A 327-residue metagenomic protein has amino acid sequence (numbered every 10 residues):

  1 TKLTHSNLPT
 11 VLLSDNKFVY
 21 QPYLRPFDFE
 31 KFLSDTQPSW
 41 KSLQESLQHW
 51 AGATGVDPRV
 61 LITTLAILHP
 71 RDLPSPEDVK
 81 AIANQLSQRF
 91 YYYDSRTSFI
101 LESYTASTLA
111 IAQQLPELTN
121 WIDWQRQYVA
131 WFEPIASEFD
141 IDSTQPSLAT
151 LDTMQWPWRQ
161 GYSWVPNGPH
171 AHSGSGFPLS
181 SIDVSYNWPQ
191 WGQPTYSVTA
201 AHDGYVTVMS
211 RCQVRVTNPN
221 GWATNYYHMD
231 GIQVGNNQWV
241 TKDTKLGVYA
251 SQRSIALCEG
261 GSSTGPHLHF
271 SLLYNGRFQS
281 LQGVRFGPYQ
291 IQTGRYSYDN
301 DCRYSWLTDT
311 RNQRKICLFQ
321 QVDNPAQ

Functional and structural regions predicted by a protein language model:
T1-S46, L118-F139: N-terminal export signals and maturation junctions of secreted/periplasmic proteins
T4, P38, S75-V165, Y304-Q327: Non-catalytic cell-wall polysaccharide-engagement segments
F29-S39, S46-G52, P70-P74, Q193 (+1 more regions): Second-shell loop/turn segments in exported
Q48, G55-D72, I82: Short, functionally critical alpha-helical segments immediately adjacent to catalytic or ligand/cofactor-binding
A149-M154, W158, Q190-P194, T241 (+1 more regions): Acidic, glycine-rich catalytic/binding loops that coordinate metals and/or anionic ligands
W164-A200: Short glycine/threonine/proline-enriched tight-turn/helix- or strand-capping micro-motif at secondary-structure
P166, V198-A200, G204-V206, N237-A250: A structural signal for short beta-strand/turn segments enriched in small hydrophobics and glycine
Q193-Q233, Q252-H267: Zn2+-dependent peptidoglycan hydrolase active-site motif and core
